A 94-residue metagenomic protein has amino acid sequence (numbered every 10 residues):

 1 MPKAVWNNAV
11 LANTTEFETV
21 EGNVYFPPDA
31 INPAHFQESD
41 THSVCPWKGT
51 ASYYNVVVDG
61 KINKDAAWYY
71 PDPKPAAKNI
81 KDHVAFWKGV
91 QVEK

Functional and structural regions predicted by a protein language model:
M1-K94: Terminal leader/tail segments of proteins
